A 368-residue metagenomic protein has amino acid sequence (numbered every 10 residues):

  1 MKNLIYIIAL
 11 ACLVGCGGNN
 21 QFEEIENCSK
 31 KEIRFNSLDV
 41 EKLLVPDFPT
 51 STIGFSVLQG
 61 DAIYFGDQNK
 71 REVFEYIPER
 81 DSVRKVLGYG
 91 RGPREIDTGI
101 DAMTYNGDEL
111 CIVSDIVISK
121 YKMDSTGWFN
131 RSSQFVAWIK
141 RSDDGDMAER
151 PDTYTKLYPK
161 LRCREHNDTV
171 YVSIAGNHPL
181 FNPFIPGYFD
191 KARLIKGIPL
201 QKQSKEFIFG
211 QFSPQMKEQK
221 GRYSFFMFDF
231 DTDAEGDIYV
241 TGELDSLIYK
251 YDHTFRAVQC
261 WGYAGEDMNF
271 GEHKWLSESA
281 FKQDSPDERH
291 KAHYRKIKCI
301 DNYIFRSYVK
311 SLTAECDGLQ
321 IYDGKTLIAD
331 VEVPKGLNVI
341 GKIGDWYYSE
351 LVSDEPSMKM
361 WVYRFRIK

Functional and structural regions predicted by a protein language model:
L4-L13: Sec-dependent N-terminal signal peptides
C16-K368: Eukaryotic scaffold repeat domains enriched in small/polar residues
